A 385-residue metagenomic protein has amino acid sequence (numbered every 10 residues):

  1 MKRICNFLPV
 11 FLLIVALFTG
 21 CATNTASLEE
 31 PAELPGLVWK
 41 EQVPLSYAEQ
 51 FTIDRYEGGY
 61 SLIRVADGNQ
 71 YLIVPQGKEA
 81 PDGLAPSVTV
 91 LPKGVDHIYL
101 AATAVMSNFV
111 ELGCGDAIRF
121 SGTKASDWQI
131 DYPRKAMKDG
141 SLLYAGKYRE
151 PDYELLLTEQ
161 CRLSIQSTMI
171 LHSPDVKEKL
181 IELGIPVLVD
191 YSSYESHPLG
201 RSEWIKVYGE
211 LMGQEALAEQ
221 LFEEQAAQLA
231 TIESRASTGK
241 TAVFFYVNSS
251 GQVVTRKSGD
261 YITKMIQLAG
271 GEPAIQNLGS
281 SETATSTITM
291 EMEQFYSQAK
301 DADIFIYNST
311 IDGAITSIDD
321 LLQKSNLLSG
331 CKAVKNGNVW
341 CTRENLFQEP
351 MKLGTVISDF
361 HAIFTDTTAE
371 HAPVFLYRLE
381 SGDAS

Functional and structural regions predicted by a protein language model:
M1-L8: Bacterial N-terminal signal peptides that target proteins for export
A16-G20: C-terminal motif of bacterial Sec signal peptides marking the signal peptidase cleavage site
C21-M106, L217-F244, T368-S385: Bacterial Sec-exported substrate-binding components of ABC uptake systems
A26, E195-G213, L217-Q220, I304-S385: Structured C-terminal subdomain patch of bacterial secreted/periplasmic proteins
S61-L157, L163-M169: A short, structured surface patch at a secondary-structure boundary
D96, A104-M106, S121-Y132, H172-D175 (+2 more regions): Extracytoplasmic ligand-binding site segments that recognize negatively charged/polar headgroups
Y99, G146-P151, S167-P174, E195-S202 (+5 more regions): Soluble non-cytosolic domains of exported or imported proteins
Q228, I232-T316: Flexible, glycine-rich surface segments
